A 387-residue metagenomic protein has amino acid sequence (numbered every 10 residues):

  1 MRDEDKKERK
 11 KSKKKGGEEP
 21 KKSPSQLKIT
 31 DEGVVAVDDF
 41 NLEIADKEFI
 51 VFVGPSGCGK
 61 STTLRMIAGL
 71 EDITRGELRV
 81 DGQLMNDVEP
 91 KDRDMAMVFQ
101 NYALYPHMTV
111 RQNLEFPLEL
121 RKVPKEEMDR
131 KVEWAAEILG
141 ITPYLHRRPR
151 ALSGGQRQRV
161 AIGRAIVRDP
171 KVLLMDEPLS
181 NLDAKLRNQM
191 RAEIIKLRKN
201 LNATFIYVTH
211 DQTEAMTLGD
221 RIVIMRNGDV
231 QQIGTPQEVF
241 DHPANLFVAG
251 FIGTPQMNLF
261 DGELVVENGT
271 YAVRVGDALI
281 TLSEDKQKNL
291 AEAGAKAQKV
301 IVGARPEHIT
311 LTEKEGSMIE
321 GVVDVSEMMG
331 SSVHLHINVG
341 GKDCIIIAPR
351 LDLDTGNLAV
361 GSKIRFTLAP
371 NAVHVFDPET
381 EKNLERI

Functional and structural regions predicted by a protein language model:
K6, K13, E267-I387: Non-catalytic connector elements of ABC transporters
E43, R79, R365-T367: ABC ATPase nucleotide-binding domain
V53-P55: The feature captures the beta-strand-to-loop junction immediately N-terminal to the Walker
A68: Helix-to-loop junction immediately C-terminal to a conserved catalytic motif
T74-E77, E127, N227, D261: Conserved coupling/switch loops of ABC nucleotide-binding domains, chiefly the family-specific signature
G76-L84: Conserved ABC transporter NBD signature motif
V88-F251: ABC ATPase nucleotide-binding domains
